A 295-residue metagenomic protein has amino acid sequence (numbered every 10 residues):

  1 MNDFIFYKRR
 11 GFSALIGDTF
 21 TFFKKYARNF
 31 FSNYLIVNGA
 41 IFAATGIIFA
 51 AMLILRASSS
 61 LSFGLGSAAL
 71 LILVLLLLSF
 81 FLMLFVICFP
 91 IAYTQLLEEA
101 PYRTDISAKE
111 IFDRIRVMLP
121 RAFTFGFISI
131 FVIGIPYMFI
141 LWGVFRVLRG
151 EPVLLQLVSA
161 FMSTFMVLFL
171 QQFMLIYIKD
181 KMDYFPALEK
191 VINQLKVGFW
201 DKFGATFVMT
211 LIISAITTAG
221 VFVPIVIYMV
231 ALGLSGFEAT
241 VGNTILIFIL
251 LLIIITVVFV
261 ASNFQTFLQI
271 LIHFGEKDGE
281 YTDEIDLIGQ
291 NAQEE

Functional and structural regions predicted by a protein language model:
N2-F6, D18, L55-L70, L82-R103 (+3 more regions): Juxtamembrane transition segments at transmembrane-helix termini in multipass membrane proteins
D3-F4, K8-A43, D105-I135, F165-A219: Interfacial aromatic "cap" segments that immediately flank transmembrane helices in multipass membrane proteins
T21-K25, L61-G66, F112-R116, L148-R149 (+2 more regions): Helix-boundary and loop/linker segments of multi-pass membrane transporters
N38, A44-L53, S79, M83-P90: Transmembrane-helix bundle segments that line or gate the permeation/cavity pathway in multi-pass membrane proteins
G46-L71, R121-Q156, L234-E238: Long, highly hydrophobic alpha-helical transmembrane signal-anchor segments
S79-I91, V117, R121-S129, I133 (+1 more regions): Solvent-exposed, amphipathic alpha-helical "stalk/arm" or coiled-coil-like segments used as scaffolds
L155-V158, K196: Pocket-lining segment of extracytoplasmic ligand-binding domains
